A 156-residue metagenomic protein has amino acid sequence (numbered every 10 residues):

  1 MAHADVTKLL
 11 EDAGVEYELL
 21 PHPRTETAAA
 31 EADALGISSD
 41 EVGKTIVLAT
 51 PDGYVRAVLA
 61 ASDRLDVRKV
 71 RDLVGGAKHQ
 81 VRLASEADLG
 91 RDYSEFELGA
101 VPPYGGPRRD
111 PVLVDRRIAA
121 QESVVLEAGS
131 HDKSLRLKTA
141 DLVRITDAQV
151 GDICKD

Functional and structural regions predicted by a protein language model:
M1-D156: Extended, low-hydrophobicity, polar/charged segments
